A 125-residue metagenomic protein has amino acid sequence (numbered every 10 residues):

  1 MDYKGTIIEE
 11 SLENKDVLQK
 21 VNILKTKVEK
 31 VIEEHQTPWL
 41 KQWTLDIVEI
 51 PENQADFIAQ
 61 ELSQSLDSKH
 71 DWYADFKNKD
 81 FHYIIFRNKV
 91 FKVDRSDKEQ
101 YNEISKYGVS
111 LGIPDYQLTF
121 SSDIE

Functional and structural regions predicted by a protein language model:
M1-N22: Short, extreme N-terminal segment that most often corresponds to the first beta-strand
S11, K15-D16, K69-H70, Q100-N102: Proteins with a high burden of low-complexity, intrinsically disordered sequence enriched in S/T/G/P/A and R, requiring
Q19-I23, Q64, F120, I124: Generic preference for flexible, low-structure residues
N22-D94: Short, intrinsically disordered low-complexity segments
F91-E125: Acidic, proline/glycine-rich low-complexity IDRs
